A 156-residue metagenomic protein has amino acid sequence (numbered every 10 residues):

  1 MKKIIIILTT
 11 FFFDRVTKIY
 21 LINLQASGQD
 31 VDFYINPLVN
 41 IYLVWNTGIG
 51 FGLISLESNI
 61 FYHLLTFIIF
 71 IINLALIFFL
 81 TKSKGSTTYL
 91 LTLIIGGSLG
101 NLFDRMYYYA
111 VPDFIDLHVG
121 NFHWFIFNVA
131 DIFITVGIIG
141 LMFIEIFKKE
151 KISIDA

Functional and structural regions predicted by a protein language model:
M1-A156: Alpha-helical transmembrane bundles and membrane-interface segments of multipass inner-membrane proteins
